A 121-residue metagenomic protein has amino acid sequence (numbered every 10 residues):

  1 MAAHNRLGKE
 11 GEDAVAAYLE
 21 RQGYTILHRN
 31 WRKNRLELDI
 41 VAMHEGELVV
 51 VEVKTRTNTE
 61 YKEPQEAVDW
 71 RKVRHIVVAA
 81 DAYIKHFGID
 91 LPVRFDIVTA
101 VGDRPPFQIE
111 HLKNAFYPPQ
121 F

Functional and structural regions predicted by a protein language model:
M1-R29: Acidic-basic catalytic patches of nuclease active cores, encompassing PD-(D/E)XK and other metal-cofactor nuclease
A2, R6, E10, R35 (+3 more regions): Residues at secondary-structure transition points
L19, L38-Y61, V68, I76: Conserved catalytic cores of phosphodiester-cleaving nucleases, focusing on short active-site segments
K33-L36, P105: Short acidic/glycine-enriched loop/turn segments that link adjacent beta-strands
L36, E47-V49, D96, E110: Protein kinase-like catalytic core scaffold
Y61-V93: Mid-chain, well-packed structural core segment of small domains
H86-F121: Domain-level recognition of nuclease-like catalytic cores that cleave nucleotide substrates
